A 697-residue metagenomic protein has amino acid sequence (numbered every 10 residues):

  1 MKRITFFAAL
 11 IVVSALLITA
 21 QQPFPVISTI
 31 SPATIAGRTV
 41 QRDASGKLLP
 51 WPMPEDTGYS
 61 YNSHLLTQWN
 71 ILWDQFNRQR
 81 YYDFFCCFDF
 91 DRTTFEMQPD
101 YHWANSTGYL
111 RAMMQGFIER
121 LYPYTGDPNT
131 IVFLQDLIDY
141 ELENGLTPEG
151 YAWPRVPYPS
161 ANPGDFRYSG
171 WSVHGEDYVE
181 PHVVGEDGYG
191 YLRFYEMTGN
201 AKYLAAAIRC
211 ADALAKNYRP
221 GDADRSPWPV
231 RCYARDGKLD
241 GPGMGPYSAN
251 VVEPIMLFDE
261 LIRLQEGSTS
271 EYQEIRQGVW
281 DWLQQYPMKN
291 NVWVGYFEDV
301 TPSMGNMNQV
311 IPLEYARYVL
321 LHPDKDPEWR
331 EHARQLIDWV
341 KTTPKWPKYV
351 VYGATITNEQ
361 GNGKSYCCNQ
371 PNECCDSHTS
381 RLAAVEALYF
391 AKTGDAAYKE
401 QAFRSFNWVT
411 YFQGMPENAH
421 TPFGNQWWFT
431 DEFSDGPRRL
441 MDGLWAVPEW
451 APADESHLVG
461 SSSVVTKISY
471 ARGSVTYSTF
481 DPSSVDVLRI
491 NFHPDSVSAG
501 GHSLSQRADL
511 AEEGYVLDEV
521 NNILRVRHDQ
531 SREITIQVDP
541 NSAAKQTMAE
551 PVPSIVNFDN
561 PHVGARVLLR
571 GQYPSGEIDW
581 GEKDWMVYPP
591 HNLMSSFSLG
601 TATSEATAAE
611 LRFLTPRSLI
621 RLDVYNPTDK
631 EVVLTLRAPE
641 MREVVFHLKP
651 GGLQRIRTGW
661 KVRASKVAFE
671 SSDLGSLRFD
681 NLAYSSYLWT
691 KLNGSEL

Functional and structural regions predicted by a protein language model:
Q21-L110, P128-H174, R209, A213 (+5 more regions): Low-complexity, Ser/Thr/Pro/Gly-enriched N-terminal "stalk/linker" regions
Q22-Y82, D136, R193, A201 (+6 more regions): Terminal, non-catalytic domain-edge segments
Y82-N105, Y151-V179, D224-V252, N291-A316 (+2 more regions): Carbohydrate-binding/catalytic loop surfaces
S478-D495: Surface-exposed beta-strand/loop patches in extracellular or lumenal glycoproteins
D486-L488, E513-T547: C-terminal beta-strand-rich structural cap/linker in extracellular carbohydrate-active enzymes
A549-L614, G694: N-terminal targeting leaders for non-cytosolic proteins
K630-R642: Short, surface-exposed beta-strand/strand-loop-strand elements in extracellular ectodomains
L648-W689: Terminal, low-complexity interaction segments
